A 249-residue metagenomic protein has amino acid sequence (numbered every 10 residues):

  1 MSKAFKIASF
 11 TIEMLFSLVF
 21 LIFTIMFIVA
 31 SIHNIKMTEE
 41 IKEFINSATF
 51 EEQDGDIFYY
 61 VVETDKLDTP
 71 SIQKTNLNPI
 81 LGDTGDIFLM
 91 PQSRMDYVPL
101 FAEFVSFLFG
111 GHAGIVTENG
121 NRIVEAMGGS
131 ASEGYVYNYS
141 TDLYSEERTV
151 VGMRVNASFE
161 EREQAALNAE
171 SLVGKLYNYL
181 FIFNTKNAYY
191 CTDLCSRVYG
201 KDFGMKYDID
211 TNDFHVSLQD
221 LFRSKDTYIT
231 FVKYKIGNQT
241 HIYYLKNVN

Functional and structural regions predicted by a protein language model:
A4-A8, I22-I57, I182-N249: Activation targets extended, charge/polar-rich intrinsically disordered C-terminal tails
F10-N119: N-terminal accessory segments that precede or flank the first globular/catalytic domain
Q73, L77-I80, V105-L108, A157-Q164 (+1 more regions): Extracytoplasmic/periplasmic, Sec-exported soluble proteins
G82, I87-M153, Y177-K186: Glycine-rich catalytic cores of cysteine/serine-nucleophile enzymes that process amide/ester linkages in cell-envelope
A113-G129, L167-V173, A188-Y207: Catalytic cores of peptidoglycan-degrading enzymes
L143-R148, V155-G174: A structural motif
M153-A157, K246-N247: Short beta-strand-to-coil "C-cap" segments at the C-terminal boundary of structured domains/repeats, marking
